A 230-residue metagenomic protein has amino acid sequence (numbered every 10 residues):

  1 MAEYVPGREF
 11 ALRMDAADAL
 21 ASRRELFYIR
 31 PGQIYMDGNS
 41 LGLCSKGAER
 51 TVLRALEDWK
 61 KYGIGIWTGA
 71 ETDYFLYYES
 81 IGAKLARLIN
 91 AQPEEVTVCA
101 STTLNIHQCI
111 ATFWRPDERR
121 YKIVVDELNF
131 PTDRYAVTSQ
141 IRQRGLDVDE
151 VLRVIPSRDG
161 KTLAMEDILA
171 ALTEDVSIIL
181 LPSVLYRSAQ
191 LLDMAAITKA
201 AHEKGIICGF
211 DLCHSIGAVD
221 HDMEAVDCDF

Functional and structural regions predicted by a protein language model:
M1-F230: Pyridoxal 5′-phosphate
